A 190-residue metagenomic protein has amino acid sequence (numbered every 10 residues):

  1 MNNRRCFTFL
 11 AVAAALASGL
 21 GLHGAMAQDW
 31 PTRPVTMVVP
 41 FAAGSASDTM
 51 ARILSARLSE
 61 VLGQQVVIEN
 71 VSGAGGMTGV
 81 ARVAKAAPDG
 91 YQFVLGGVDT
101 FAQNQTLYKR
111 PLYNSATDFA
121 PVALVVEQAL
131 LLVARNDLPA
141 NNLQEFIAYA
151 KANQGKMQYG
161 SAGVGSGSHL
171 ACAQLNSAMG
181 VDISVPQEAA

Functional and structural regions predicted by a protein language model:
N3-F9: N-terminal export leaders
L10-G21: Bacterial N-terminal signal peptides
G21-A27: Sec/Tat signal peptide C-region and signal peptidase I cleavage site
R33-A42, V66-V67, Q92, A120 (+1 more regions): Short, well-ordered beta-strand elements
M37-M50, S72-A74, S161-S166: Extracytoplasmic "Venus flytrap"
S47-G63, H169-S177: Short, polar/charged alpha-helical segment
K85-Y91, T106-A190: Hinge/capping helix and adjacent helix->loop/strand transition within the periplasmic-binding protein
